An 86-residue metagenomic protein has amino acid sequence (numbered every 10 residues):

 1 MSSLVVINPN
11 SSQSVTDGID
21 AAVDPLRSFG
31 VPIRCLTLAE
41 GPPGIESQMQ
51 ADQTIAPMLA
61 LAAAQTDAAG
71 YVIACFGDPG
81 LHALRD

Functional and structural regions predicted by a protein language model:
M1-P57: N-terminal glycine-rich anion-binding loop in soluble enzyme alpha/beta folds
I55-D86: Glycine/small-residue-rich loop that forms an oxyanion/phosphate-binding "nest" at active or ligand-binding sites
